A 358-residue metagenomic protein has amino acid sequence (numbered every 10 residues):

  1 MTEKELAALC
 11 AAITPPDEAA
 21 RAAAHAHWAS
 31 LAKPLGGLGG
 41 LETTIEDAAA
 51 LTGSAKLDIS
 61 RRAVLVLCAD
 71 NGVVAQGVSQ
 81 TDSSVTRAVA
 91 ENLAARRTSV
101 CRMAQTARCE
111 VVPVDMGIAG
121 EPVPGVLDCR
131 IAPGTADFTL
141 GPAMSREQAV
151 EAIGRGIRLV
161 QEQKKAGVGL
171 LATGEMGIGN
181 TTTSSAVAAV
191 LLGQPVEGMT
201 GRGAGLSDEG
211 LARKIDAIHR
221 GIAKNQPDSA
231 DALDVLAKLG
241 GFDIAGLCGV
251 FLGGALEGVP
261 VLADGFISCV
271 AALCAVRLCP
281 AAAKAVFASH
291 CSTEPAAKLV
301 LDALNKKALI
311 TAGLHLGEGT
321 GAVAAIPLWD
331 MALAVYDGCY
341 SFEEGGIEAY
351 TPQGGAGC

Functional and structural regions predicted by a protein language model:
M1-C358: N-terminal loops that bind phosphate or other acidic moieties and the adjacent beta-alpha structural core
